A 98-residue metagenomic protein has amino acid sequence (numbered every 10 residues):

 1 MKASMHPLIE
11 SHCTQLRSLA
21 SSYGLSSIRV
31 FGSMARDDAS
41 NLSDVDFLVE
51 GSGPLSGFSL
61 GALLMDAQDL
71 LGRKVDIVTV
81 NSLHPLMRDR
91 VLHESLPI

Functional and structural regions predicted by a protein language model:
M1-S27, A35-N41, S52-I98: Catalytic core of pol beta-like nucleotidyltransferases
V30: Conserved histidines in hydrophobic membrane contexts and catalytic metal-binding motifs
S43-V45: Change "...and in nucleic-acid phosphodiester-cleaving endonucleases..." to "...and in nucleic-acid processing enzymes
L48-E50: Short hydrophobic/aromatic beta-strand micro-patches that form the beta-sheet surface supporting nucleotide- or nucleic
